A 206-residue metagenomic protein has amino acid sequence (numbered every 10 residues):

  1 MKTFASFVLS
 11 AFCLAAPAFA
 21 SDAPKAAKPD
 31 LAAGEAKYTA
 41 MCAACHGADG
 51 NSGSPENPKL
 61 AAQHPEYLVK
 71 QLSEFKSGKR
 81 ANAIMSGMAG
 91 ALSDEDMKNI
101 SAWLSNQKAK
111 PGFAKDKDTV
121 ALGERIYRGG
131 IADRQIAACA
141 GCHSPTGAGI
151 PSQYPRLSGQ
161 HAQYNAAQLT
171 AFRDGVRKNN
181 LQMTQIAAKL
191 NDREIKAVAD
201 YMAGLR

Functional and structural regions predicted by a protein language model:
M1-F4: Positively charged n-region of N-terminal signal peptides that target proteins for export
S6-A16: Bacterial N-terminal signal peptides
A20-Y38, N51-E56, N106-A132: Electrostatic cytochrome c docking/interface patches
D30, Y38, H64, Q71 (+6 more regions): Stable alpha-helical elements in mature extracytoplasmic
E35, T39, G129-A140, S152-A167: Sequence context surrounding c-type heme c attachment/ligation sites in exported
C42-A48, I100, I136-P145, V198: The canonical Cys-X-X-Cys-His
A43-S73: N-terminal, post-signal-peptide region of Sec/Tat-exported proteins
G53-K59, E74-D116, P151-R156, D174-R206: Axial heme c-ligation environment in periplasmic c-type cytochrome domains
